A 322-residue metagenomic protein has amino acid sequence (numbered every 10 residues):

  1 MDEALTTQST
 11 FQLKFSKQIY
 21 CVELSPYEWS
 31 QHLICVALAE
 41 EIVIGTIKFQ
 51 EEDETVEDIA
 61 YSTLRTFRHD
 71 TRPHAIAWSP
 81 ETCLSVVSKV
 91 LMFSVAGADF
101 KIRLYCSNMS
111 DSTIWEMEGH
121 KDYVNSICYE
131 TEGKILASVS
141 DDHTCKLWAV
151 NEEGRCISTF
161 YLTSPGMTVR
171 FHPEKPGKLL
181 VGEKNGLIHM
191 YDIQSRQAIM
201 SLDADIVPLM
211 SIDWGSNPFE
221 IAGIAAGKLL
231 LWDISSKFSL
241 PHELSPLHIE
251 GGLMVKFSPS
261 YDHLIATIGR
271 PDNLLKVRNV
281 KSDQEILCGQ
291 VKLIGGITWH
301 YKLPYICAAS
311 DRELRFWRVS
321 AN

Functional and structural regions predicted by a protein language model:
M1-Q18, V56-R65, D70, M109-D111: A short helix->beta-strand "capping" segment at the edge of beta-propeller domains
S9, Q18, S30, R72 (+14 more regions): WD40/WD-repeat beta-propeller blade-loop signature
F11-I42, R72-W78: Beta-strand-rich domains and repeat architectures in extracellular enzymes and scaffolds, especially beta-propellers
Q12-I19, T66-P73, M117-V124, F160-G166 (+3 more regions): WD40/WD-repeat beta-propeller blade N-cap
E23-Q31, A77-V90, I127-K134, R170-P176 (+4 more regions): Loop/turn segments within WD40 beta-propeller blades
A37-A39, A96-D99, S138-D142, V150 (+4 more regions): Conserved strand-to-loop turn within each blade of WD40 beta-propeller repeats
I42-K48, I102-C106, I127, C145-V150 (+4 more regions): WD40-repeat beta-propellers
G295-N322: Blade-level signature of beta-propeller repeat domains, shared across WD40, Kelch, NHL, RCC1 and BNR/Asp-box propellers
